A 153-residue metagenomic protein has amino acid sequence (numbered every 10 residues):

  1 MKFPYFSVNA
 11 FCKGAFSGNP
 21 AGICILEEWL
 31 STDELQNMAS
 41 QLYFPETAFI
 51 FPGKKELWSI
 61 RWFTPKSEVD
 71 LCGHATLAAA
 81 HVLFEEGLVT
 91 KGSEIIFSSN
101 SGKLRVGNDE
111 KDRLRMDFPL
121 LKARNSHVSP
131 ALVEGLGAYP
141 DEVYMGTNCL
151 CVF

Functional and structural regions predicted by a protein language model:
M1-L71, L77-F153: Active-site proximal loop and beta-alpha junction motif in alpha/beta enzyme cores
